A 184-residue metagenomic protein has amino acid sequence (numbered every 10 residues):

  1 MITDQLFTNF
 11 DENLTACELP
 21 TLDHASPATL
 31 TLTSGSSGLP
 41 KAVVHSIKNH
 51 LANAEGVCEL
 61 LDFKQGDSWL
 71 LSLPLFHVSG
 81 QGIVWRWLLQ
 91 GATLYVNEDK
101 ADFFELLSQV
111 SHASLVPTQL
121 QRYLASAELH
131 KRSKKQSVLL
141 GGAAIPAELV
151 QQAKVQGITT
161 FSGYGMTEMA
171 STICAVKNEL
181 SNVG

Functional and structural regions predicted by a protein language model:
M1-Q5, A28, K41-S126, S137 (+1 more regions): AMP-binding/adenylate-forming
Q5-D11, F104-S108, L129-K131, V150-K154: Short loop/helix-cap segments at secondary-structure boundaries that form the rim of catalytic
L6-P27, A54: Flexible, low-complexity linker/hinge segments
C17-L19, E179-G184: Short, P/G- and charge-enriched loop/turn segments at secondary-structure junctions
L30-S37, A144: Conserved helicase ATPase motor motifs in RecA-like P-loop NTPase domains
G38, H77, E168-S171: Active-site proximal helix/loop that lines the substrate pocket of Rossmann-like NAD(P)-dependent oxidoreductase domains
H112-L115, Y123-S181: Gly/Ser/Thr-rich phosphate-binding loop
